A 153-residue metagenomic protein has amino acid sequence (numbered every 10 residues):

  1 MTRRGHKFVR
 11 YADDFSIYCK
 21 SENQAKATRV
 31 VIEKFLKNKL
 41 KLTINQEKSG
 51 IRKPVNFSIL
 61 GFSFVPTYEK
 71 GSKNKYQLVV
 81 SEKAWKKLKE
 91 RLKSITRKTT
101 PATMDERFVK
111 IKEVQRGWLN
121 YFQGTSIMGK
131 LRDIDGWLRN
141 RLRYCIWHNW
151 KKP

Functional and structural regions predicted by a protein language model:
M1-P153: Non-catalytic terminal/accessory segments
